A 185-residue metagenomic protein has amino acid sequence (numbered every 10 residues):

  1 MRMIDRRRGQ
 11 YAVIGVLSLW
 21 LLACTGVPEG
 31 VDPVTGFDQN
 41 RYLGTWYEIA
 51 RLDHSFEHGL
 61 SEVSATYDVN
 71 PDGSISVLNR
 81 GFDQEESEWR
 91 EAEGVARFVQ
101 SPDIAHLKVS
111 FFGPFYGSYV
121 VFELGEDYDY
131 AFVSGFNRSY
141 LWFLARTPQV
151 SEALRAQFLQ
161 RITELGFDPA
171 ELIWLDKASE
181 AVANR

Functional and structural regions predicted by a protein language model:
R2-V13: Bacterial N-terminal signal peptides that target proteins for export
A12-L22: Bacterial N-terminal signal peptides
W20, C24-R185: A beta-rich soluble binding module of mature secreted/lumenal proteins
